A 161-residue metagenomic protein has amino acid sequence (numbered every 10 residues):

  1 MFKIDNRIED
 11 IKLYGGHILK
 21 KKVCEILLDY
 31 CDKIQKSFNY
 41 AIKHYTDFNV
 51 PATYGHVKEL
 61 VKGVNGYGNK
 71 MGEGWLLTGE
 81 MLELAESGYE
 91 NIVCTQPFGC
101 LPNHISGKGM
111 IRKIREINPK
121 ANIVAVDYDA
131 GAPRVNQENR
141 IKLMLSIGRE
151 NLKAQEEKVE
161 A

Functional and structural regions predicted by a protein language model:
M1-A161: An N-terminal assembly and electron-transfer interface module characteristic of large anaerobic redox and radical
